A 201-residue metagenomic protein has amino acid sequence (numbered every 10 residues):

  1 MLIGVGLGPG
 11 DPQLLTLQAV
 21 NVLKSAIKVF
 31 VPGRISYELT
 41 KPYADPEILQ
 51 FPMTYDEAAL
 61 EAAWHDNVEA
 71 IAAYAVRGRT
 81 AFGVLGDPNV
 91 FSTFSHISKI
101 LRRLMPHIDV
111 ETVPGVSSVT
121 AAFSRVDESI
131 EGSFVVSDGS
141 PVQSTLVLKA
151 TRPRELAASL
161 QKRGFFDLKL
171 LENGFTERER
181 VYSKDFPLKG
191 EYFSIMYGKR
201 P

Functional and structural regions predicted by a protein language model:
M1-M53, S140, Q161-K162, L170 (+2 more regions): Glycine-rich, flexible N-terminal cofactor/catalytic loop recognition
L2-G4, V76-T80, V142-P201: A contiguous loop/helix-start segment that scaffolds small-molecule binding in enzyme catalytic cores
P9-P12, L85-N89, A150-P153, P201: Short glycine-rich anion-binding loops that position phosphate/pyrophosphate groups of nucleotides and phosphorylated
K28-P32, E131, V135, T145-K149 (+1 more regions): Short, hydrophobic beta-strand segments that form beta-sheet elements in well-ordered domains
Q50-E69: Phosphate/nucleotide-donor binding subsite
A63-S98: Ordered, amphipathic secondary-structure segments that act as subunit-interaction surfaces in large macromolecular
G86-S144: Class I SAM-dependent methyltransferase SAM-binding "motif I" and its flanking Rossmann-like core
